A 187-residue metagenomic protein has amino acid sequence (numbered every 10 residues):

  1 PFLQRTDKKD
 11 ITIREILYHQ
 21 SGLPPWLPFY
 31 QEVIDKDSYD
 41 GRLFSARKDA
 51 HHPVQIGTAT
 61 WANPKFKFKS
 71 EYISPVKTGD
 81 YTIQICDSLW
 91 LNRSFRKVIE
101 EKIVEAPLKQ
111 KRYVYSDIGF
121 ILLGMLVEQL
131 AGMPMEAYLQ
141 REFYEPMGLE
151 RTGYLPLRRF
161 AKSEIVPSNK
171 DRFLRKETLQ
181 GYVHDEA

Functional and structural regions predicted by a protein language model:
L3: Acidic catalytic motifs of isoprenoid enzymes
T6-A187: Short, surface-exposed loop or secondary-structure junction motifs that flank catalytic or metal-binding residues
